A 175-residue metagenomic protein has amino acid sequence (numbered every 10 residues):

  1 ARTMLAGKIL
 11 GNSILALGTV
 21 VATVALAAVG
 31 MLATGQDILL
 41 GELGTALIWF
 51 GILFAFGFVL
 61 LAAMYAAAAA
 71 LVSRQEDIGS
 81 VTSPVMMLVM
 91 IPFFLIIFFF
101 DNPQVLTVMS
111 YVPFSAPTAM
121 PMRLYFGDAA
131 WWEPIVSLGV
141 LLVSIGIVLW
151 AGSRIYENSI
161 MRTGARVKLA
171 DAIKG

Functional and structural regions predicted by a protein language model:
A1-T3: Cytosolic juxtamembrane amphipathic/interface segments immediately preceding and feeding into a transmembrane helix
A6-G35, L60-L61, Y65: Hydrophobic alpha-helical transmembrane segments that constitute the membrane-spanning cores of multi-pass membrane
D37-G175: Membrane-spanning alpha-helical segments of multipass transporters and channels
